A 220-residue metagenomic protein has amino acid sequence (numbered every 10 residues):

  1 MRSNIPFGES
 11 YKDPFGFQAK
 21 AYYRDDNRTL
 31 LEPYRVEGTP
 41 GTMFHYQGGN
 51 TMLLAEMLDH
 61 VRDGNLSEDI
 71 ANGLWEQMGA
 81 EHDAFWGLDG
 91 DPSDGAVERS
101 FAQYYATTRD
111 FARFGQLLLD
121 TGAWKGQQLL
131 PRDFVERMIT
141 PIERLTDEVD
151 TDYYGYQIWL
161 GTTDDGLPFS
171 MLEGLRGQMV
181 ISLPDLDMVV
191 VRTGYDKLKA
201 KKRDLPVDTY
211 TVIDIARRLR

Functional and structural regions predicted by a protein language model:
M1-A80, T108-L117: Active-site-adjacent helix/loop patches that line small-molecule binding or acyl-intermediate pockets
E37-Q47, A96-Y105, L172, R176-M179: Solvent-exposed loop and edge beta-strand segments that line ligand/cofactor-binding and catalytic clefts
N50-M57, S100-A123, Q178-G194: Active-site-proximal alpha-helical segments within enzyme catalytic domains
D59-A71, G122-L130, D147: Structural helix-adjacent loops and short alpha-helical linkers that scaffold large soluble proteins
I70-Q103, T107-T108: Mid-domain, small-residue-enriched loop/turn segments at the edges of structured enzyme/sensor domains
E81-D89, I139-V191: Active-site Gly/Thr loop motif
Q116, W124-I139: A conserved catalytic-loop motif detector
L172-R220: Structured C-terminal helix/loop/strand segments within mature extracytoplasmic catalytic/sensor domains
